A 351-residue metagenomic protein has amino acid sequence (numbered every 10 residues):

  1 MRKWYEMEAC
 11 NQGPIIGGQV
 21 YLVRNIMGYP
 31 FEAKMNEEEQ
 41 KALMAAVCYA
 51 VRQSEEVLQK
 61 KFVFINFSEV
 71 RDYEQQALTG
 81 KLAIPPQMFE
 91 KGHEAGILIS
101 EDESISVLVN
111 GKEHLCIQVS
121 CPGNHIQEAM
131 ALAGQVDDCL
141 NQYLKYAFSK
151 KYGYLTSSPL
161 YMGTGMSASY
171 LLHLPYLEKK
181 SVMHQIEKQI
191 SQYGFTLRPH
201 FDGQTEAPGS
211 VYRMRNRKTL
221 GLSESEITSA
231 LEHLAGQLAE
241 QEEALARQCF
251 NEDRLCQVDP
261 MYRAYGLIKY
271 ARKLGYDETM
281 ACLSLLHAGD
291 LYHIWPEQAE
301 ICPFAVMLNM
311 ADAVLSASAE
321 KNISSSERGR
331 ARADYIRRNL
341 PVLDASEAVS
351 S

Functional and structural regions predicted by a protein language model:
M1-K151, M166, K180, H184-E187 (+1 more regions): Long, Pro/Ser/Thr-rich low-complexity/intrinsically disordered regulatory tracts in eukaryotic proteins
G153-Y170: Conserved phosphate/anionic-ligand binding catalytic regions in large, soluble enzymes, centered on
